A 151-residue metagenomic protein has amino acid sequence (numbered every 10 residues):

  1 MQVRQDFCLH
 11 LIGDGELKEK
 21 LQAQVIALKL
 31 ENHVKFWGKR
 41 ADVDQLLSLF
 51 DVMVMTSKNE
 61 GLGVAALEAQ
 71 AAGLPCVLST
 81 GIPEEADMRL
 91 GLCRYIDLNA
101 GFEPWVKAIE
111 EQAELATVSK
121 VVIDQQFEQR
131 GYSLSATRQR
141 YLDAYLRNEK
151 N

Functional and structural regions predicted by a protein language model:
M1-K35, N151: A conserved nucleotide-sugar
K39, K58: Aromatic "clamp/platform" in nucleotide-sugar-dependent glycosyltransferases that forms part of the donor/acceptor
D44, D51, G73: A short alpha->beta transition loop at the rim of the catalytic pocket in nucleotide-sugar-dependent
G63-E68: Short glycine/serine-rich donor-binding loops of glycosyltransferases
P75-T80, E85: Short hydrophobic beta-strand element within catalytic cores of glycosyltransferases and related nucleotide-activated
A86-E114: Change "using UDP/GDP/dTDP sugars" to "using nucleotide sugars
A116-N151: A charged, aromatic-enriched C-terminal amphipathic alpha-helix characteristic of glycosyltransferases across folds
